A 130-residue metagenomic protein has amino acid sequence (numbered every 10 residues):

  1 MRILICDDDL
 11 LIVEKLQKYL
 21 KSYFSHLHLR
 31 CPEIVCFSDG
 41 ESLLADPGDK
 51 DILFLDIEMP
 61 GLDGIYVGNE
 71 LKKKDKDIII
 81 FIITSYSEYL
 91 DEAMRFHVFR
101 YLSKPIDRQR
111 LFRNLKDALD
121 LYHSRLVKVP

Functional and structural regions predicted by a protein language model:
D7, D56-I57: Active-site residues of response regulator receiver
L10-V35: Two-component/phosphorelay signaling modules centered on CheY-like receiver
V35-I52: Acidic, metal-coordinating helix/loop segments flanking the phosphotransfer/catalytic sites of two-component signaling
D39, D63-V67: Acidic catalytic/metal-coordinating carboxylates
P60: The feature encodes the CheY-like receiver
D77-S87: A short, hydrophobic beta-strand element within the central beta-sheet of small alpha/beta folds
K104: A Lys-centered signature of the CheY-like receiver
